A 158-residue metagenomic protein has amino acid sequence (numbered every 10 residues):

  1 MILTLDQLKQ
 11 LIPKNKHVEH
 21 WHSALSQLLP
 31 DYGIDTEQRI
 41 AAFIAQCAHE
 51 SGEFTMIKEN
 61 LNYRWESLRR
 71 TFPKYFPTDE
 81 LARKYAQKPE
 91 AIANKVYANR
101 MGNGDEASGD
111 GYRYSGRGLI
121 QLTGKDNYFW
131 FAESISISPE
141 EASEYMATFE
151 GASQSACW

Functional and structural regions predicted by a protein language model:
I2-H20, A48-W158: Peptidoglycan-targeting cell-wall enzymes and recognition modules
D6, S23-L28: Alpha-helical tetratricopeptide repeat
D31-E37, G111: Surface-exposed acidic, glycine-flexible loop patches that form ligand/cofactor-binding and adhesion interfaces
T36-A45: Alpha-helical scaffolds flanking conserved acidic
